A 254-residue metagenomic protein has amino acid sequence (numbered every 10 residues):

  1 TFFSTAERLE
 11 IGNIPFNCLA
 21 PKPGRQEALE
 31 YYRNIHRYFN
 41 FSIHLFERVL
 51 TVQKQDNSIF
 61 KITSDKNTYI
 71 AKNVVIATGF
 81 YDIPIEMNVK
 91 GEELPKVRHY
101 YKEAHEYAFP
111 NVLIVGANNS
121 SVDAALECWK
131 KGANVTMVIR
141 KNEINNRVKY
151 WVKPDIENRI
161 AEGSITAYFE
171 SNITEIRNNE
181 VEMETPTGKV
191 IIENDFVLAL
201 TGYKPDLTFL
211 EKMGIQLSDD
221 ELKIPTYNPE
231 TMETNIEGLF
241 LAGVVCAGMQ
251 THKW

Functional and structural regions predicted by a protein language model:
T1-E30: Glycine-rich active-site loop/strand segments that organize a redox cofactor
F2, D82, D220-L241: FAD-binding beta-loop-beta segment adjacent to the flavin cofactor pocket
F2-L9, E93, K153-I156: Short, hinge-like loop/turn segments at secondary-structure boundaries
E30, Y38-T63, T68-Y69, K130-L222: A Rossmann-like FAD-binding core segment of flavoenzymes
K72-N73, P95, F109-V112: Nucleotide donor/acceptor-binding cores
V74, D195-L198, L239-F240, V244: AMP-binding/adenylate-forming core of the ANL superfamily
I76-E92, Y203-G214: Flavin (primarily FAD) binding-site architecture
Y100-N145, F209, E230-W254: Rossmann-like dinucleotide/flavin-binding elements
